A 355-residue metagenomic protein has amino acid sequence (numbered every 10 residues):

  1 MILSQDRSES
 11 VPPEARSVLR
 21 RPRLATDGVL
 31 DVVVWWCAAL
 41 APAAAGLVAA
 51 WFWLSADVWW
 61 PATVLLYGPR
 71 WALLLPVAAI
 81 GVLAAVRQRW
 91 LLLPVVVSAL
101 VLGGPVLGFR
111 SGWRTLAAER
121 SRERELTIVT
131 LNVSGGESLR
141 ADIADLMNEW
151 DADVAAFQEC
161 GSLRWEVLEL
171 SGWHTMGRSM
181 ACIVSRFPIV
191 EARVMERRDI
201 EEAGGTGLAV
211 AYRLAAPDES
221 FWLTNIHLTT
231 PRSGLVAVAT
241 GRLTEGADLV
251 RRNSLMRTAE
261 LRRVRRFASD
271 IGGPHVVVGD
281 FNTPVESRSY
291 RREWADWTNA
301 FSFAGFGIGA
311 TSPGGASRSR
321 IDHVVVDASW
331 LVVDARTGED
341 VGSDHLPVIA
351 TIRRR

Functional and structural regions predicted by a protein language model:
M1-E9, E14-V18, A310-G314, T337-D340 (+1 more regions): Soluble, non-transmembrane catalytic domains of enzymes that act on hydrophobic metabolites at membranes
I2-E169: N-terminal, active-site-proximal structural segment of metallo-dependent hydrolase catalytic domains
I128, S134-N148, F157-R355: Soluble catalytic domains of enzymes that build or remodel membrane lipids, polysaccharides, and related
